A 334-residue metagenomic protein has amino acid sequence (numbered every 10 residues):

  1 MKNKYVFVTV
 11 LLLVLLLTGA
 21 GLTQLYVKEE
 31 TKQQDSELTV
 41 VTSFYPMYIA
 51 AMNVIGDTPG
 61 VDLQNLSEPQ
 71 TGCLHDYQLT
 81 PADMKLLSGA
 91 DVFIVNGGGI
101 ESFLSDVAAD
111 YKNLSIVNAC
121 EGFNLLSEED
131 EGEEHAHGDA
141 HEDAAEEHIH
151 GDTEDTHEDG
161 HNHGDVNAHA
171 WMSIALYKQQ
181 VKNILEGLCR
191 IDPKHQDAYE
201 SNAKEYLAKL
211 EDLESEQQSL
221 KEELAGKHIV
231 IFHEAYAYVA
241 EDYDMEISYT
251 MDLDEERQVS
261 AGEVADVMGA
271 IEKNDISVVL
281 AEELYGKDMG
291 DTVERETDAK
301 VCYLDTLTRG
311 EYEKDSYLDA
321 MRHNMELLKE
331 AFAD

Functional and structural regions predicted by a protein language model:
K2-D334: Extracytoplasmic metal-acquisition and chelation regions
